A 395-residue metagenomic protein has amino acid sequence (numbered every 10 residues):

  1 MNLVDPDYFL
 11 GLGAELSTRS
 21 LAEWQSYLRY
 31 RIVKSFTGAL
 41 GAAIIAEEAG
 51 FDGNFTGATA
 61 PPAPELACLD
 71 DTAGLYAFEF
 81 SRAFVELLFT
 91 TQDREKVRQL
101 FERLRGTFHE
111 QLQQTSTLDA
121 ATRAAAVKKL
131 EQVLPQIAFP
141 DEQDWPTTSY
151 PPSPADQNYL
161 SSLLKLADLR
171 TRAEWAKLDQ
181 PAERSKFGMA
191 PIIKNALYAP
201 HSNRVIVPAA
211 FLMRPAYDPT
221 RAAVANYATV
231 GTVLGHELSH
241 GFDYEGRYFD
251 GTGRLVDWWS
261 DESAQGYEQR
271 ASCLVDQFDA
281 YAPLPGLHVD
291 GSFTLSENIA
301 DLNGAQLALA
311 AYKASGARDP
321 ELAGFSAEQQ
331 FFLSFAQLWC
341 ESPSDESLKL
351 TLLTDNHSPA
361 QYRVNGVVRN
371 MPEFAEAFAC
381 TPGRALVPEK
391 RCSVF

Functional and structural regions predicted by a protein language model:
M1-R103, P140: Noncatalytic, helix-rich "gating/capping" subdomain that lines the substrate-entry/channel surface of large enzyme
P62, L66-L69, A73-A77, S81-F395: Intrinsically disordered, low-complexity linker/terminal regions across diverse proteins
